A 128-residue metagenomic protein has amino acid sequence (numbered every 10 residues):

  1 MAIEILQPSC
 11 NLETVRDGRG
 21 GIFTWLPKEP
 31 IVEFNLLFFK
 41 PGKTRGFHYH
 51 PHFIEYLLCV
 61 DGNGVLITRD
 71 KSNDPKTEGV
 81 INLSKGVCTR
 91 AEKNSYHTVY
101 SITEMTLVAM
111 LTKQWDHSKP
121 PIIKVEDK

Functional and structural regions predicted by a protein language model:
I3, V15-F47: A short glycine-rich, His/Asp/Glu-containing loop-to-beta-strand
I3-T14, R19, N73-T77, T98-K128: Double-stranded beta-helix
F34, F53-E55, M105: Short, surface-exposed beta-edge/turn micro-motifs
N35-K43, I67-D70, P75-E78: Extended, hydrophobic alpha-helical segments
K43-L58, S84: A short beta-loop-beta micro-motif enriched in histidine and acidic residues
F47, L66-I67, T89-A91, Y96-I102 (+1 more regions): Short beta-strand His + acidic residue motifs that chelate non-heme Fe in jelly-roll/DSBH and cupin folds
H52-V65, R69-K71: Glycine- and acidic-residue-biased ligand/ion/polar-headgroup-sensing regions
K71-K93: Short acidic-glycine-tyrosine-enriched beta hairpin
